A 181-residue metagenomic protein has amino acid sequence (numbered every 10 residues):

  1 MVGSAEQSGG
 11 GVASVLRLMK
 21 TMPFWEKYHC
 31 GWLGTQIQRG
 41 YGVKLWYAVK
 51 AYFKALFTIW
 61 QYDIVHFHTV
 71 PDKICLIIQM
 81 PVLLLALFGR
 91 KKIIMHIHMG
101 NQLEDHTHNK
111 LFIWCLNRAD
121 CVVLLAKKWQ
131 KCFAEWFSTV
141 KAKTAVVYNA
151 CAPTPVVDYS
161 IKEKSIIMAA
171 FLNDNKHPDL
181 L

Functional and structural regions predicted by a protein language model:
M1-I37: N-terminal subdomain of nucleotide-sugar transferases
V2-S4, L125, V147, I166-A170: Short hydrophobic "strand-cap" motifs at the C-terminus of beta-strands
S8, A152, F171-D174: Nucleotide-sugar-dependent glycosyltransferase donor-binding/catalytic pocket residues
F53, V82-G89, H106-C121: Membrane-proximal helix-turn-helix segments that form the acceptor-binding/catalytic region of lipid-linked
V65-G89: An aromatic- and histidine-rich active-site surface loop
V70-I74, K91-H108, C121: A short, histidine- and acid-enriched strand-loop-helix "catalytic/donor-clamping" loop that lines the nucleotide-sugar
N117-V156: Donor nucleotide-sugar binding/catalytic pocket of nucleotide-sugar-dependent glycosyltransferases
D158-L181: Conserved donor-binding/catalytic core segment of Leloir-type glycosyltransferases
